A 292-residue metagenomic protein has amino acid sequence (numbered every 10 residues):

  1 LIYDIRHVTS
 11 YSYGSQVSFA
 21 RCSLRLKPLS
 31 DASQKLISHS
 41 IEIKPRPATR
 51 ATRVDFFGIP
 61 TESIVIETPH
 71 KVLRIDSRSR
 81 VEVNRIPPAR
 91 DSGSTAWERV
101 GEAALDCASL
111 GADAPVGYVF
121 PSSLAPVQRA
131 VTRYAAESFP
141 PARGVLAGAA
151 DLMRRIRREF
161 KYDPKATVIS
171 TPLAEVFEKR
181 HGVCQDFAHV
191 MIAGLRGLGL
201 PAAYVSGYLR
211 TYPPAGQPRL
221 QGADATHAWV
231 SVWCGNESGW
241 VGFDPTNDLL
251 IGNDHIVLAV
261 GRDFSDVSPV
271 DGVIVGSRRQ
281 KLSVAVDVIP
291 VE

Functional and structural regions predicted by a protein language model:
I2, S23-R78, E82-I86, D186 (+1 more regions): His-Asp-centered catalytic microenvironments across diverse enzyme cores, prominently the transglutaminase-like
I2-Y13: Short beta-strand elements of extracellular/lumenal beta-sandwich folds
T9, S77, V145-A149, M153-T226 (+4 more regions): Active-site neighborhood of thiol-dependent amide/isopeptide-bond enzymes
S15-S18: A short beta-turn/strand-edge loop motif at beta-sheet boundaries
R78, R85-R157, D163, T171-E175: Acidic low-complexity segments
V119, Y162, F177, F243 (+1 more regions): Short clusters of hydrophobic/aromatic residues that line enzyme substrate/ligand-binding pockets
